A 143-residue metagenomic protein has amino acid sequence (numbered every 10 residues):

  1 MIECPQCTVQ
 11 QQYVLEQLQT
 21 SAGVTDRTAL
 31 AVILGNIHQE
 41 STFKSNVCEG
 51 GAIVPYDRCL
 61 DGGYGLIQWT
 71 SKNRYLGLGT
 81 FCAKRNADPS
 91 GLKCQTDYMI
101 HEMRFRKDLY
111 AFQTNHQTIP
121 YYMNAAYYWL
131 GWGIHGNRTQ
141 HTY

Functional and structural regions predicted by a protein language model:
M1-S21, H38-T118: Peptidoglycan-targeting cell-wall enzymes and recognition modules
T25-L30: Membrane-interface starts of transmembrane alpha-helices
H116-Y143: Active-site or metal-binding loop neighborhoods of secreted/extracellular toxin and effector enzymes
